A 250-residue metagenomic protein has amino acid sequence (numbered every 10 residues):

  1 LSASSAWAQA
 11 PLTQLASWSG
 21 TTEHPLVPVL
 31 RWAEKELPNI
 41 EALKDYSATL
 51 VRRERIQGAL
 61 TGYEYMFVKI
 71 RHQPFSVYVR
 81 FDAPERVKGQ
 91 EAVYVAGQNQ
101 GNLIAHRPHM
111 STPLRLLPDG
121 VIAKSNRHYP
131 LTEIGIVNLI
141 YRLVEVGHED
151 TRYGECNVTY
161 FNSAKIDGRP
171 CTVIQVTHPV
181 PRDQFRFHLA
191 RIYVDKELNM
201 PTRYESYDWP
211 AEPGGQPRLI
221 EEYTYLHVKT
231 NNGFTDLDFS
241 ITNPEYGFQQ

Functional and structural regions predicted by a protein language model:
A6-A8: Boundary at the C-terminal end of the N-terminal hydrophobic targeting segment
A10-G20: Eukaryotic low-complexity, non-globular regulatory regions
P11-T13, P38, R52, V87 (+5 more regions): A generic structural signal for solvent-exposed, polar alpha-helical segments
T21-L26: Short, membrane-interfacial amphipathic segments enriched in basic
V27-M110: N-terminal mature ectodomain segment of secretory-pathway/periplasmic proteins
Q57, D82, I104, P108 (+1 more regions): Gly/Pro-enriched, hydrophobic low-complexity segments that function as extracytoplasmic propeptides/linkers
Q90-A96, T112-V121, I220-Y225: Short amphipathic beta-strand/extended segments with alternating polar/hydrophobic composition
